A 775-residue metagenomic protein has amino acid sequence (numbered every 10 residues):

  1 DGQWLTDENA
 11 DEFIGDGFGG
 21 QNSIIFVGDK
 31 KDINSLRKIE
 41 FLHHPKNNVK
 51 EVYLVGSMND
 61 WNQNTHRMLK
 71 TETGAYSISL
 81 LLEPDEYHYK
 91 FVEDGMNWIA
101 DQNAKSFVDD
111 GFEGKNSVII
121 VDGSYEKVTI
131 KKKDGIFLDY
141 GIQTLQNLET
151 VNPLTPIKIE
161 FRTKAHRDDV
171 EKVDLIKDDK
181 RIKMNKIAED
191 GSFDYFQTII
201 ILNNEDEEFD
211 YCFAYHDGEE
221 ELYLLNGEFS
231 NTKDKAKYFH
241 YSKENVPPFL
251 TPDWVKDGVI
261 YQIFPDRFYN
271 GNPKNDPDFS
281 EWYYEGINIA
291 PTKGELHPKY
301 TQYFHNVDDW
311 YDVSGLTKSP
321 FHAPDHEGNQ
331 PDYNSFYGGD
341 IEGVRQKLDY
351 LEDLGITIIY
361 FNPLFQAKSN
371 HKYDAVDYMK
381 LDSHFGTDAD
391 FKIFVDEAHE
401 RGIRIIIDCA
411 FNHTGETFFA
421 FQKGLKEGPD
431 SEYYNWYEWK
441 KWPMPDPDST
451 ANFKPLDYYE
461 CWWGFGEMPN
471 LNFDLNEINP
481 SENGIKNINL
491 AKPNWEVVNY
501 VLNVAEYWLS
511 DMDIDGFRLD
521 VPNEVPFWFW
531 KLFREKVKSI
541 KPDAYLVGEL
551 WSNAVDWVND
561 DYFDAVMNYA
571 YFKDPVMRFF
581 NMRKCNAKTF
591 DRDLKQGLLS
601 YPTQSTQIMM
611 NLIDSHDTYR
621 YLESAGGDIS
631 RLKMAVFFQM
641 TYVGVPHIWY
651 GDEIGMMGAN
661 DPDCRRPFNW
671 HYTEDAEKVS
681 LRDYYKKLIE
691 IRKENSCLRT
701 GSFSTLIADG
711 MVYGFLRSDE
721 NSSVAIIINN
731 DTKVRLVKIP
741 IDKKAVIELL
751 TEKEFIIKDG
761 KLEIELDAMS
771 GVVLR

Functional and structural regions predicted by a protein language model:
G2-I24, L36-E86, D94-D122, H166-E205 (+1 more regions): Aromatic-rich carbohydrate-binding modules that target alpha-glucans
G19-N22, F26-G28, K38-H44, E113-D168 (+3 more regions): Non-catalytic, glycine-rich low-complexity segments
G74, E83-D85, E207-F209, G701-S702 (+1 more regions): A glycine-anchored, Pro-Gly-centered beta-turn/N-cap motif
L148, E160-R162, T705-P740: Carbohydrate-binding surface patches
I263, L351, F361, Y378 (+10 more regions): Conserved, mostly hydrophobic/aromatic
F264-I358, L364-E506, D511, F533 (+2 more regions): Substrate-binding/active-site clefts of carbohydrate-active enzymes
V395-I403, N412-H413, F418-P429, V504-E506 (+8 more regions): Active-site-proximal helices and loops of the catalytic beta/alpha 8
K758-R775: C-terminal beta-strand-rich structural cap/linker in extracellular carbohydrate-active enzymes
